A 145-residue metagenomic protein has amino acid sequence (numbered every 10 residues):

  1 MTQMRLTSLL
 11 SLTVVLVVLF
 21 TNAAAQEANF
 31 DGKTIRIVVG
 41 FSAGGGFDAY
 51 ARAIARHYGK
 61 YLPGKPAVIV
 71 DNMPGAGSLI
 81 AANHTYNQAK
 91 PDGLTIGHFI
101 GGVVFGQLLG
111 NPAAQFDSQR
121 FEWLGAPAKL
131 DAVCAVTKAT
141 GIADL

Functional and structural regions predicted by a protein language model:
M1-S11: Bacterial N-terminal signal peptides that target proteins for export
L10-L19: Bacterial N-terminal signal peptides
A25-R120, G125, K138-T140: N-terminal (or domain-start) structured segment
G125-L145: Hydrophobic/proline-rich hinge and linker segments of small-molecule sensing/allosteric domains, predominantly
